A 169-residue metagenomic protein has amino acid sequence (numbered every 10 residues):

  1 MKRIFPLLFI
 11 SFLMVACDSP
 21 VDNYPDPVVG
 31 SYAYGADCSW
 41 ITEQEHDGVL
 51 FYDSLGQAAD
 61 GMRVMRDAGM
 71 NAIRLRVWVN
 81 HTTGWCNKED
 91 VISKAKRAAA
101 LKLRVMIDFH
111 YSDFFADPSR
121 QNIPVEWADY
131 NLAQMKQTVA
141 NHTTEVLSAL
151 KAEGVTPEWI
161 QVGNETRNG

Functional and structural regions predicted by a protein language model:
K2-L8: Sec-dependent signal peptide recognition, specifically the positively charged N-region followed immediately by
L13-A16: C-terminal motif of bacterial Sec signal peptides marking the signal peptidase cleavage site
D18-P20: Bacterial signal peptide processing site
D22-M62: Boundary/entry segment of secreted carbohydrate-active catalytic domains
Y32-C38, I73-L75, V105-F109, E158-V162: Hydrophobic faces of well-ordered beta-strands that scaffold small-molecule active sites in alpha/beta enzyme cores
E45, V49-G56, V79-E89, R167-G169: Acidic-and-aromatic substrate-binding clefts and catalytic sites of carbohydrate-active enzymes
S54-W78, M106: Catalytic domains of carbohydrate-active enzymes, especially glycoside hydrolases
T83-I107, I123-V162: An active-site-proximal structural segment forming one wall of the substrate-binding cleft that immediately precedes
